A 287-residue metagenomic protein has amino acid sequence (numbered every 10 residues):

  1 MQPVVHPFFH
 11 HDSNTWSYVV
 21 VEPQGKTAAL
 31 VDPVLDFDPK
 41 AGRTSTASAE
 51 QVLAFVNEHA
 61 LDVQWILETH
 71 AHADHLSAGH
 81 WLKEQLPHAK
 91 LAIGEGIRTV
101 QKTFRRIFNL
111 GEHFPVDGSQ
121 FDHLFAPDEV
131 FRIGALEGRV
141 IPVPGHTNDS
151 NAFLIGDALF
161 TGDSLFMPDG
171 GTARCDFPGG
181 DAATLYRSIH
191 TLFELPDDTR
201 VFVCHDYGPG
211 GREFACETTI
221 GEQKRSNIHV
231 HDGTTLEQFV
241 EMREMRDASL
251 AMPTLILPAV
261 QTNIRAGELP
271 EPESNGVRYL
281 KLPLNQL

Functional and structural regions predicted by a protein language model:
Q2-H59, A152-T161, M167-P168: Conserved beta-strand hairpin/beta-sheet module of binuclear metal-dependent hydrolase folds, prominently
Q2-V4, R187-R200, C204-L287: Accessory terminal helices/loops
V5-F8, V19, P127-I155: Core dinuclear metal-dependent hydrolase active-site scaffold
S13, F37-D38, A71-L76, R98-Q101 (+3 more regions): Active-site environment of divalent metal-dependent phosphoester hydrolases
A28, L35-G134, S226: Active-site HxH/HxHxD metal-binding segment of metal-dependent hydrolases
V31, V63-A71, L91-G94, V143-G145 (+2 more regions): Active-site neighborhood of phospho(di)ester-bond hydrolases with catalytic His/Asp-centered motifs
G96-T99, G111-F114, F121-D122, E129-F131 (+2 more regions): Divalent-metal coordination cores built from histidine and acidic residues
F153-P209: A contiguous binding-surface segment within folded domains or other stable secondary-structure elements
